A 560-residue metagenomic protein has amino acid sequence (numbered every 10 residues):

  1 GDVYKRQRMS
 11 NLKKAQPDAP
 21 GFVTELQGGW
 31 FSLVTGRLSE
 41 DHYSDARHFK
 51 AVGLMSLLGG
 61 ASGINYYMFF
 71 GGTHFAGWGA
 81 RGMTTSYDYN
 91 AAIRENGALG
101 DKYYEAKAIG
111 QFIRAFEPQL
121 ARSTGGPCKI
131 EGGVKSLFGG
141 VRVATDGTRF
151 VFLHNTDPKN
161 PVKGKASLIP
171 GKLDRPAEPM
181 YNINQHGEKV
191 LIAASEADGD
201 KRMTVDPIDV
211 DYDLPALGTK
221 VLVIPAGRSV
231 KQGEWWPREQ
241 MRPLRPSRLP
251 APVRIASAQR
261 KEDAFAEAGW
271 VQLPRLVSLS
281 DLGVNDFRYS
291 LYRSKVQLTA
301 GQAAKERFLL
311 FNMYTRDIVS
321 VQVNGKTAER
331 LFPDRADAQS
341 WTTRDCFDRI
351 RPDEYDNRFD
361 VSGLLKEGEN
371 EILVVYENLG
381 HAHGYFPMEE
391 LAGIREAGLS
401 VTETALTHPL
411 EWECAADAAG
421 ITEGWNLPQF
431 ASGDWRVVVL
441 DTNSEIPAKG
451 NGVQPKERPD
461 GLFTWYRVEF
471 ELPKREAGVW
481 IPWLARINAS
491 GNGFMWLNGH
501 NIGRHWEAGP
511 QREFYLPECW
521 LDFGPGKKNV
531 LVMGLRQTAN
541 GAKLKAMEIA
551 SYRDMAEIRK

Functional and structural regions predicted by a protein language model:
V3-Y4: Short, small-residue-biased leader/transition segments that mark boundaries at the very start of proteins
Q7, A15-E40, H48-G393, A397-L399 (+4 more regions): Carbohydrate-binding surfaces of carbohydrate-active enzymes
P250-A258, T402-E445: Compositionally biased low-complexity segments at domain edges in trafficked proteins and select soluble regulators
G283-L298, E457-E476: Non-catalytic, beta-strand-enriched accessory regions in extracellular/secretory proteins and membrane protein
V296, A303-G325, I372, W435 (+3 more regions): Aromatic-lined ligand-binding clefts that engage carbohydrates, nucleic acids, or primary amines
R351, H505-A508: Short beta-strand segments within Ig-like beta-sandwich modules, predominantly Fibronectin type-III
E354-E371, E377, E471-L472, E513-K528 (+1 more regions): Short, surface-exposed tryptophan/glycine-enriched loops that mediate extracellular molecular recognition
W520-K560: Terminal leader/tail segments of proteins
